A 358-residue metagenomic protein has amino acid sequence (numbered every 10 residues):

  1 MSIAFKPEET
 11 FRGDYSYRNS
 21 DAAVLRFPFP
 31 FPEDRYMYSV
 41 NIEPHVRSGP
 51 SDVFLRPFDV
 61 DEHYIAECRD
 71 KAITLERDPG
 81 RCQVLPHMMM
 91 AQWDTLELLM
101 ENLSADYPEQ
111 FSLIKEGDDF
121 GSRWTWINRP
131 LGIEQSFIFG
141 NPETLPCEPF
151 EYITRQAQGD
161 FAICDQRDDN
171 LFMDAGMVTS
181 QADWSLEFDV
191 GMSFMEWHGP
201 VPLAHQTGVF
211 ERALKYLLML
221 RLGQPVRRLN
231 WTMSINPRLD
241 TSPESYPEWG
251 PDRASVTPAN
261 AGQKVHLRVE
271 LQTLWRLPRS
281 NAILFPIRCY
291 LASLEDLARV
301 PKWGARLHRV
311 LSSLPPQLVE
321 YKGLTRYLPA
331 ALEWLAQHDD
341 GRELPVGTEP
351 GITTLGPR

Functional and structural regions predicted by a protein language model:
M1-R358: Extended, well-ordered protein cores
